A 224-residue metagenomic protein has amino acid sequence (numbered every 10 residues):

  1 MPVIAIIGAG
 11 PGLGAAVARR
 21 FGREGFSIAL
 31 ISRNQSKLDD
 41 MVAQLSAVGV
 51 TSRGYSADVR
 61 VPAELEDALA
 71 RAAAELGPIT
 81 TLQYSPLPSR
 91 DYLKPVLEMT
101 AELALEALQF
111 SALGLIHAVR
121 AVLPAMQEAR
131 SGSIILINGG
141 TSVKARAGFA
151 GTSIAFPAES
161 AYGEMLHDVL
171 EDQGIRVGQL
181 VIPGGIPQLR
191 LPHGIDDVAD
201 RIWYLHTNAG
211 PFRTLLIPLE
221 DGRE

Functional and structural regions predicted by a protein language model:
G10-P11: Conserved glycine-rich cofactor-binding loop
G25-D39: Conserved glycine-rich Rossmann-like NAD(P)H-binding loop of the short-chain dehydrogenase/reductase
L45-A63: Rossmann-fold cofactor-recognition segment
D67-A74, K94-E98, E102-Q109: Active-site Tyr-X3-Lys motif and surrounding loop/helix of classical short-chain dehydrogenase/reductase
P78-I79, M126-G139, G174-I175: Active-site loop of short-chain dehydrogenase/reductase
P88, A101-L103, A107, S111-G114 (+3 more regions): Catalytic loop of short-chain dehydrogenase/reductase
F110-E128: Amphipathic alpha-helical dimer-interface segment in Rossmann-like NAD(P)H-dependent oxidoreductases
D172-E224: C-terminal helical subdomain
